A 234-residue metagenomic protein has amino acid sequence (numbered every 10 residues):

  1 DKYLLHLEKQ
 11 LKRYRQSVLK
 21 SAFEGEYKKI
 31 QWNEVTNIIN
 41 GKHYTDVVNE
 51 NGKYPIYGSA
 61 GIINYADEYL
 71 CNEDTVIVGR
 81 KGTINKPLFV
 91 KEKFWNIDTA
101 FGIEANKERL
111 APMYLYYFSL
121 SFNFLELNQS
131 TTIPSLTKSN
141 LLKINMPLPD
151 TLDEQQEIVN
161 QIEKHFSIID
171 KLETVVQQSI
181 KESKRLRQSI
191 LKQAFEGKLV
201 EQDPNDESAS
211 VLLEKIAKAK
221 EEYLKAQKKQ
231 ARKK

Functional and structural regions predicted by a protein language model:
D1: Basic, alpha-helical interaction scaffolds
L4-L7, H165, V176-S179, S183 (+1 more regions): Alpha-helical heptad-repeat coiled-coil segments that mediate oligomerization/polymerization in large
L7-R13, S17, S21-H43, V47-G58 (+4 more regions): Non-catalytic DNA-recognition/assembly elements of restriction-modification systems
L11-Y14, V18-S21, G25, S179 (+5 more regions): Hydrophobic stripe of amphipathic alpha-helices that form coiled-coil interfaces
Q16, S59, K138-L141, E163 (+2 more regions): ATP/adenylate-binding site constellation spanning eukaryotic-like Ser/Thr protein kinases, ABC-transporter
N33-P149, Q202-K234: DNA target-recognition domains and sequence-specific DNA-contacting regions of bacterial/archaeal
L115, T132, L152-Q156, N160 (+1 more regions): S-adenosyl-L-methionine
P149-E173: Extended amphipathic alpha-helical segments enriched in small hydrophobics
